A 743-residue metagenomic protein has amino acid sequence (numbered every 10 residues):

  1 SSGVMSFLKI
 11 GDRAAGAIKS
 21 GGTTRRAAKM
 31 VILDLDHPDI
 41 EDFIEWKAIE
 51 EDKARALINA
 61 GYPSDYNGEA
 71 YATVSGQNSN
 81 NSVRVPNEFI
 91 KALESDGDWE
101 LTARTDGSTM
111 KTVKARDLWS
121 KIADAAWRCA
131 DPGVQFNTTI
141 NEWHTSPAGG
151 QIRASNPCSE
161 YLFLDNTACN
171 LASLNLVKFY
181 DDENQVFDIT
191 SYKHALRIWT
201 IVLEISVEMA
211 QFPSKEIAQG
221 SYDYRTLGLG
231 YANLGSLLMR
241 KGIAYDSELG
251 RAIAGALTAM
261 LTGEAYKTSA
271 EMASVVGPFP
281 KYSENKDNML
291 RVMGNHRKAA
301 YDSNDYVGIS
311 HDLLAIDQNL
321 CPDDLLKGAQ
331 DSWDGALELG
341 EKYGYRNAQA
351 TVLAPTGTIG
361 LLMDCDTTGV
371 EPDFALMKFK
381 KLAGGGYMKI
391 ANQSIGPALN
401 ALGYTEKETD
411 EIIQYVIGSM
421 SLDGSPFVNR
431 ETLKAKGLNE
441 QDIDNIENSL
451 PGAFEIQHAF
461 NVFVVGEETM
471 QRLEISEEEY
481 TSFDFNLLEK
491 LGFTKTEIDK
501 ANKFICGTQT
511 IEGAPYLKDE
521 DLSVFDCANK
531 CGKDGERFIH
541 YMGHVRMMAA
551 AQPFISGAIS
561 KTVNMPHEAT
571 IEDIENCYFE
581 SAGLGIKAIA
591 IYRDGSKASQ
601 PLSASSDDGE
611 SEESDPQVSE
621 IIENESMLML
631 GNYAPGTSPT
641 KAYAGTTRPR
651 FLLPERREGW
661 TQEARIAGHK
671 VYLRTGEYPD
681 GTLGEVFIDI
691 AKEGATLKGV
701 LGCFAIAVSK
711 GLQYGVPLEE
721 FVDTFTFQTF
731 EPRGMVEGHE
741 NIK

Functional and structural regions predicted by a protein language model:
S1-F7, I18-G21, A125-K241, M363-Q414 (+7 more regions): Function-dense linear segments that define catalytic or interfacial modules in macromolecule-processing proteins
S1-R197, V202-Y222, T226, I243 (+5 more regions): Active-site cavity-forming subdomains of large catalytic enzyme subunits
I10, A14, I40, S214 (+7 more regions): Extended, hydrophobic alpha-helical segments in both membrane/secreted and soluble proteins
R26-V31, R240-G250, S560, G585-A598 (+1 more regions): Glycine-rich phosphate/pyrophosphate-binding loops and their adjacent beta-strand/loop elements at enzyme active sites
E160, L203, V207-E208, S274 (+6 more regions): Catalytic alpha/beta core of large soluble enzyme barrels
T226-A244, D573-I586: Hydrophobic/aromatic-rich, well-ordered segments within soluble, folded domains that form packed cores
K327-K342, S603-Y672: Short, Gly/Pro- and small/polar-rich lid/capping loops
K698, T724-I742: Short, surface-exposed loop/turn segments at secondary-structure boundaries that line and modulate
